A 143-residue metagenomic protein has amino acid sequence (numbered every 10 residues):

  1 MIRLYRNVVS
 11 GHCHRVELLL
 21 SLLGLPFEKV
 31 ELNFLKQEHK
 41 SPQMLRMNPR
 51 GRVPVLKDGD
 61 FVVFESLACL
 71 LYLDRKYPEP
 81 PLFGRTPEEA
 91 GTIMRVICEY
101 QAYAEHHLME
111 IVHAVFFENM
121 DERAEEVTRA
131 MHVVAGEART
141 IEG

Functional and structural regions predicted by a protein language model:
M1-E126: GST-like domain detector, emphasizing the conserved glutathione-binding G-site in the N-terminal thioredoxin-like
E126-G143: Amphipathic alpha-helical packing segments from all-alpha helical-bundle domains
